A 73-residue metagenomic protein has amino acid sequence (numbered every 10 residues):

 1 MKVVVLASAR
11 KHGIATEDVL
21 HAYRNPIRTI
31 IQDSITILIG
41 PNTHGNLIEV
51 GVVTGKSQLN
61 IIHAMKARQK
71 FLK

Functional and structural regions predicted by a protein language model:
M1-K73: Ribonuclease/tRNase effector modules and their secretory precursors
